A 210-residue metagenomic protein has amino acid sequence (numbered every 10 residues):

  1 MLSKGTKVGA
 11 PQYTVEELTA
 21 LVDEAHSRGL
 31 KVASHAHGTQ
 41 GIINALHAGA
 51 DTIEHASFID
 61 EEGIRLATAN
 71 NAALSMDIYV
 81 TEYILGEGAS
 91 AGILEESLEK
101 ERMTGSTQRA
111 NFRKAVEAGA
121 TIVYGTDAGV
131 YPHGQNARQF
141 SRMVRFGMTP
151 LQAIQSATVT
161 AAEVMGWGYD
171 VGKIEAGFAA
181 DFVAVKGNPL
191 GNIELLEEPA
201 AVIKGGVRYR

Functional and structural regions predicted by a protein language model:
L2-Q108, A128-V130, G147-T149, A162-M165 (+2 more regions): Active-site core of metal-dependent hydrolases
S27-K31, E96, T104-N188: His/Asp/Glu-enriched, well-ordered alpha-helical/loop segment that forms or immediately abuts the divalent-metal
G191: Small/polar (Gly/Ser/Thr/Ala-rich) solvent-exposed segments that form structured loops/beta-strands/short helices used
L195-E197: Short, small/polar residue-rich loop motifs at catalytic or cofactor-binding pockets
V202: Short aromatic-centered micro-motifs
